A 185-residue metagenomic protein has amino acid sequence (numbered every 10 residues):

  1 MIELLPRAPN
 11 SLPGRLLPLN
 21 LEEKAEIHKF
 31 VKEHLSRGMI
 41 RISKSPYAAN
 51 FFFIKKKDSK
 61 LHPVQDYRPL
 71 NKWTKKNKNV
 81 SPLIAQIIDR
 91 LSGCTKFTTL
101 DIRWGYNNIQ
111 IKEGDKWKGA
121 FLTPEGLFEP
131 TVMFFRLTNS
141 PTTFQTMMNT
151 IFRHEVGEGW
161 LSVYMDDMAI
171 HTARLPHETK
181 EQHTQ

Functional and structural regions predicted by a protein language model:
M1-Q185: Retroelement reverse transcriptase polymerase core
